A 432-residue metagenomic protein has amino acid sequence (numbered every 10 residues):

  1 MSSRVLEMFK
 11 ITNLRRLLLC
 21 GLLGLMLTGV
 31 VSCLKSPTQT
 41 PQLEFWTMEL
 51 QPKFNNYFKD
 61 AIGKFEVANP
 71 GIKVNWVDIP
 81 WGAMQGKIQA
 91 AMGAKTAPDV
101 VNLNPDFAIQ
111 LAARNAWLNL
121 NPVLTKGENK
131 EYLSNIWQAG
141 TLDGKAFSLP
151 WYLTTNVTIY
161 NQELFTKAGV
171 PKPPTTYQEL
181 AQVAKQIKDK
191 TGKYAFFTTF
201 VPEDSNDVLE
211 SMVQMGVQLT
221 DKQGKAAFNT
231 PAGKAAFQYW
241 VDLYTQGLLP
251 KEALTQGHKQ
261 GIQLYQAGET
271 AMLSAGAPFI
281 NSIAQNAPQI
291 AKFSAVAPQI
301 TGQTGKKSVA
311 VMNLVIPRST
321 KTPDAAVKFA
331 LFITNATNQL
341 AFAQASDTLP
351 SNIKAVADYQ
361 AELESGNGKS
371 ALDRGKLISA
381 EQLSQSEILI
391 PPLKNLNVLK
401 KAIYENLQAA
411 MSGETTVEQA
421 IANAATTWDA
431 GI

Functional and structural regions predicted by a protein language model:
S2, K73, T166, T245 (+1 more regions): Conserved C-terminal helix/tail region of periplasmic/extracytoplasmic solute-binding proteins
Q39-P52, I72-V77, D99-V100, F147 (+1 more regions): Short, well-ordered beta-strand elements
G63, V67, A168, Q238 (+4 more regions): Extracytoplasmic/periplasmic substrate-recognition and gating elements
K64-Y132, A139, E163-T175, L264 (+4 more regions): Extracytoplasmic "Venus flytrap"/periplasmic binding protein-like
N104-V157, E179-A181, D189-T191, D204-E210 (+5 more regions): Hinge/lid segment of periplasmic solute-binding proteins
I109-A116, N135-K172, F200-K222, T245 (+2 more regions): Periplasmic solute-binding protein
A184-Q186, K190, K225-A253: Glycine-centered hinge/linker elements that transmit conformational signals in sensory and ligand-binding systems
A345-V398, A409: Long, aromatic- and glycine/proline-rich binding clefts that accommodate carbohydrate-like moieties
